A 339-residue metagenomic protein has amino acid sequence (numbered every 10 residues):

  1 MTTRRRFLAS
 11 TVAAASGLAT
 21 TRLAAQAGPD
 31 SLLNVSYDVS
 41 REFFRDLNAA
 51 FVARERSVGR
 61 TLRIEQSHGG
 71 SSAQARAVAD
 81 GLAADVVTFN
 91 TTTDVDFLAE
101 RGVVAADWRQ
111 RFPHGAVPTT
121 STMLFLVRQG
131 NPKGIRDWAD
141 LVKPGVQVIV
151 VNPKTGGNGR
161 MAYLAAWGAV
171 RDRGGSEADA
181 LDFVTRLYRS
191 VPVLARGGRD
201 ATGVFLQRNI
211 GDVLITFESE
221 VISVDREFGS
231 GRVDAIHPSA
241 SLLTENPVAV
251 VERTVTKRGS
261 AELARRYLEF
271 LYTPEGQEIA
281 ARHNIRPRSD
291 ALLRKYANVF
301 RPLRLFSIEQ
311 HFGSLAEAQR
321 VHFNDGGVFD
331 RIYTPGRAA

Functional and structural regions predicted by a protein language model:
R6-A25: N-terminal export signals
A27-T155, A297-N298, R304, Y333 (+1 more regions): N-terminal segment of the mature folded domain
V35-Y37, V127-Q129, Q147-R173, L187-V191 (+1 more regions): Short beta-strand->loop
R41-N48, S72-A75, A79, T92-V95 (+9 more regions): Extracytoplasmic/secreted envelope proteins and their assembly/folding machinery, especially bacterial periplasmic
V117-S121, L181-Y188, A195-R196, F228-A261 (+1 more regions): Periplasmic-binding protein-like
G130-R136, A169-S176, T254-A261: Short helix-loop capping/hinge motifs at secondary-structure junctions, enriched in acidic/polar residues
R173-S239: Ligand-binding pocket segment of bilobal, Venus flytrap-like solute-binding proteins
V255-A339: Extracellular/periplasmic juxtamembrane helices and adjacent flexible linkers that interface with membrane partners
